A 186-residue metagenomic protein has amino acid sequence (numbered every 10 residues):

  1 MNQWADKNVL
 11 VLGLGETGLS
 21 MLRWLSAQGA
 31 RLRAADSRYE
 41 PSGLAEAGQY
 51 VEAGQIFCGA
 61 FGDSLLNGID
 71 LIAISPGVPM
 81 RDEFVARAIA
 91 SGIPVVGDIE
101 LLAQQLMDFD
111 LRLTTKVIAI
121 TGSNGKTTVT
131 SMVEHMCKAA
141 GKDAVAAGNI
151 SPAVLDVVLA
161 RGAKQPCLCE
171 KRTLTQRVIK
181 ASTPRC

Functional and structural regions predicted by a protein language model:
M1-L101: N-terminal leader/targeting and accessory segments in enzymes
R23-S26, S64-L65, P76, M80-C186: Phosphate-binding loop of NTP-binding sites
